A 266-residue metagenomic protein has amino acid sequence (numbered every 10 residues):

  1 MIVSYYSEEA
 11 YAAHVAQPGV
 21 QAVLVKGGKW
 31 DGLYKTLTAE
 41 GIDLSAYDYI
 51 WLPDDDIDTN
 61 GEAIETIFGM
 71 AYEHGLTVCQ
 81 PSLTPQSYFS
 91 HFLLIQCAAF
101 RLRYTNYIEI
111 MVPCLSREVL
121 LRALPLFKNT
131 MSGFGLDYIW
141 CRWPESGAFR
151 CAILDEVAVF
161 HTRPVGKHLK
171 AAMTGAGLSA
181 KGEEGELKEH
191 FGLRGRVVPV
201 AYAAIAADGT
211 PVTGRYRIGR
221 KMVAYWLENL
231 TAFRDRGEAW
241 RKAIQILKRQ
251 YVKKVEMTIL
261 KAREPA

Functional and structural regions predicted by a protein language model:
I2-D48: Active-site-proximal specificity loops/subdomain of glycosyltransferases
Y5, S82-L83, D155: Residue-level recognition of beta-strand->loop/alpha-helix junctions
V20-A22, I95-A99, L169-A172: Short, hinge-like loop/turn segments at secondary-structure boundaries
S45-D58: Short beta-strand-to-loop acidic/aromatic patch adjacent to the donor-nucleotide binding site
Y49, T77-V78, C151-A152: Short, Asp-centered acidic motifs that coordinate Mg2+ and/or phosphate in catalytic or ligand-binding sites
N60-S146: Conserved catalytic core of nucleotide-sugar-dependent glycosyltransferases
T130, F134, Y138-A266: C-terminal catalytic/acceptor-binding lobe
